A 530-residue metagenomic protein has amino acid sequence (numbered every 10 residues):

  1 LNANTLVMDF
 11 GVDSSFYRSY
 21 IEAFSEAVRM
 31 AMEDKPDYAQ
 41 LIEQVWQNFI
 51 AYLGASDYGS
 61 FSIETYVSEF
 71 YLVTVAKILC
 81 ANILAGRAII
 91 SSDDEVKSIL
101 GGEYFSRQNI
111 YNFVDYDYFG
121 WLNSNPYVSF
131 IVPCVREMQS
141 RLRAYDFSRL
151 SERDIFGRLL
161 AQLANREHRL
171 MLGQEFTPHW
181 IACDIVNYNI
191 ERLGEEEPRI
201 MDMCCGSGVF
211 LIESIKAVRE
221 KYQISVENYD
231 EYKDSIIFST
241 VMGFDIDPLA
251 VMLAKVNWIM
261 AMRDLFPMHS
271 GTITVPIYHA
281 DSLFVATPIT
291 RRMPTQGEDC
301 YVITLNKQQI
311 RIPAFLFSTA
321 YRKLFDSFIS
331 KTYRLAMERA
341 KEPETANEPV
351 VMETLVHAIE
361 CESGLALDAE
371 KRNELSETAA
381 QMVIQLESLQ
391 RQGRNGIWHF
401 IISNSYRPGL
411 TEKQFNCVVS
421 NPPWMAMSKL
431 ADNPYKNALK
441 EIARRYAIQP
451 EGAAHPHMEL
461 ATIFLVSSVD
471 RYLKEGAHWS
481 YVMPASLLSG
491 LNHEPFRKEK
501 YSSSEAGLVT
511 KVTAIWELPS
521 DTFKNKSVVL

Functional and structural regions predicted by a protein language model:
N4-V7, M252: Intrinsically disordered, low-complexity segments enriched in small residues
D13, Y17, I21-G59, E64 (+9 more regions): Class I S-adenosyl-L-methionine
R166-L170, M242, I448-A453: Short amphipathic alpha-helical segments at helix-loop
G173-T177, L389, G393-G396, G452-L460: Short, surface-exposed alpha-helical recognition segments that flank or form part of ligand/macromolecule-binding
W180-I181, I212, R219, I246-V275 (+3 more regions): Signature of N6-adenine DNA methyltransferases within the class I
M201, I212-I402, T462, V466: Class I S-adenosyl-L-methionine-dependent methyltransferase module
G206, S239-V241, M483-P484: Catalytic palm active-site di-aspartate
